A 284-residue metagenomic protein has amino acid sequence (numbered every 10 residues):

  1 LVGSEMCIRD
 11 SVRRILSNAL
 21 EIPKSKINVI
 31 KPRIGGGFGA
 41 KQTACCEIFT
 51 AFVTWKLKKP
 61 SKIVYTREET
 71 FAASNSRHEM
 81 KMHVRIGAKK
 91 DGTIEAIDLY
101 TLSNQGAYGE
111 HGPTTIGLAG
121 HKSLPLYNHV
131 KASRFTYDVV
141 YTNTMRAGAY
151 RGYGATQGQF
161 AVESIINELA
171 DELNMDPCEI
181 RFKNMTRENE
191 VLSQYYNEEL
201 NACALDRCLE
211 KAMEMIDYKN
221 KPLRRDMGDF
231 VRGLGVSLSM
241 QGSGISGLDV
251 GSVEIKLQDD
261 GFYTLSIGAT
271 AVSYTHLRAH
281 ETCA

Functional and structural regions predicted by a protein language model:
S4-R278, A284: Structural alpha/beta core scaffold segments of enzyme domains
